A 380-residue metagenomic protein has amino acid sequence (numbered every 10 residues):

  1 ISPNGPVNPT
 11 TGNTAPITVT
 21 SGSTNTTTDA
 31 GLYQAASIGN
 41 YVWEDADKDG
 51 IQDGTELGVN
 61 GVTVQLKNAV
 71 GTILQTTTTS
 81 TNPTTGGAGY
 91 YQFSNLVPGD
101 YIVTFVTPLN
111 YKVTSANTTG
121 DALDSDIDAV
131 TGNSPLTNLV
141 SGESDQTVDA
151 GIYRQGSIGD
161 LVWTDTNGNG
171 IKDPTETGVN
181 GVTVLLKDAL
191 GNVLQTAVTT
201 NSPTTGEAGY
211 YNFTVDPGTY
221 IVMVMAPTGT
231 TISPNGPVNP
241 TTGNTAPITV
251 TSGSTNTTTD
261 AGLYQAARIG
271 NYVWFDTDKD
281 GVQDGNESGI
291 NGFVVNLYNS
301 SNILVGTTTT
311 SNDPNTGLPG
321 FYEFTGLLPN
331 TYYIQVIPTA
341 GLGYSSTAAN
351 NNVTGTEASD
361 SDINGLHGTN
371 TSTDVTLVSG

Functional and structural regions predicted by a protein language model:
I1-Q65, V70-G380: Acidic Ser/Thr-enriched surface turn/capping motif at secondary-structure junctions
